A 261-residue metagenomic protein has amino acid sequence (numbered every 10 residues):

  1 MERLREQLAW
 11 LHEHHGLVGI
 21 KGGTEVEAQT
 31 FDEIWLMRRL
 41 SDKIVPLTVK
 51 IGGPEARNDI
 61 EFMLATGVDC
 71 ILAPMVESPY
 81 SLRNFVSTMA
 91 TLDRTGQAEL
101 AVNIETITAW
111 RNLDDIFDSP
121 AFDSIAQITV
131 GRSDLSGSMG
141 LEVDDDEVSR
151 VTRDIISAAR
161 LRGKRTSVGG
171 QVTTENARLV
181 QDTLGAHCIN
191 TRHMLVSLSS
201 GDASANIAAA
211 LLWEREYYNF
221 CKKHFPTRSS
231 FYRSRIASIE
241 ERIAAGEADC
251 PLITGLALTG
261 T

Functional and structural regions predicted by a protein language model:
M1-T261: Expand to "…catalyze enediolate/carbanion chemistry for C-C bond making/breaking, isomerization, decarboxylation
